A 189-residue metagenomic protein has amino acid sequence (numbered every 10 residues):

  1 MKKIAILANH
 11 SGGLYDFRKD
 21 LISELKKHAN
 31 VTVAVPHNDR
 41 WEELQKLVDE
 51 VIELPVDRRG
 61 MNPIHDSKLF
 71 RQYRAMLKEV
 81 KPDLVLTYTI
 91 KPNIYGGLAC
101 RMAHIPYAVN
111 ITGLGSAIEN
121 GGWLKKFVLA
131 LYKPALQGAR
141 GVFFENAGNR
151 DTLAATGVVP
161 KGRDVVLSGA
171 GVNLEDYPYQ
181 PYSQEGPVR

Functional and structural regions predicted by a protein language model:
M1-K2, Y177-R189: Nucleotide-sugar donor-binding and catalytic loop/hinge architecture of NDP-sugar-dependent glycosyltransferases
K2-A8, C100-A117, Y132, F143: Active-site proximal beta-strand in glycosyltransferases
A8-H65, T152, R163-V166: N-terminal strand-loop element at the rim of the active site of nucleotide-sugar-dependent glycosyltransferases
Y15-F17, I64-R71, P106, S116-G138: Nucleotide-sugar donor phosphate/pyrophosphate-binding loop at the beta->alpha transition of glycosyltransferases
V35, L86-T87, F144-E145: Short beta-strand scaffold positions
D39-R40, K91-P92, G148-R150: Alpha-helix capping/helix-boundary segments
I52-E53, K133, Q137-Y179, S183: Donor nucleotide-sugar binding/catalytic pocket of nucleotide-sugar-dependent glycosyltransferases
T87-N93, I111: Short His-centered aromatic/hydrophobic patch
